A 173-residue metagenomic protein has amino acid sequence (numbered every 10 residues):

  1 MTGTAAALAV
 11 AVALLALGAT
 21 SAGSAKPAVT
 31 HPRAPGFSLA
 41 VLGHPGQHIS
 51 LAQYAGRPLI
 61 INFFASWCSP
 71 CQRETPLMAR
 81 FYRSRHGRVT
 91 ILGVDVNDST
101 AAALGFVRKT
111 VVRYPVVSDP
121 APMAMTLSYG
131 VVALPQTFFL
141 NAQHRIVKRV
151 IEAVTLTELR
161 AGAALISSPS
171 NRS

Functional and structural regions predicted by a protein language model:
M1-A40, R172-S173: N-terminal targeting signals for export/organelle localization
P32-A34, Y54-G56, H86-V89, V111 (+1 more regions): Extracytoplasmic
F37, I49, F63-F64, F106 (+2 more regions): Conserved hydrophobic/aromatic "anchor" residues that stabilize well-ordered secondary structure elements
F37-P58: A short beta-strand-turn-helix
R57-L59, F64-W67, A133: Short pre-active-site segment immediately N-terminal to redox-active cysteine/selenocysteine motifs in thiol-based
I60-I61, I91, T137: Hydrophobic beta-strand anchors of alpha/beta hydrolase catalytic cores
Q72-T110, S118-L127: Structural microenvironment flanking redox-active thiols in thiol-disulfide oxidoreductases
G105-R113, P120-S173: Thiol/disulfide oxidoreductase modules built on the thioredoxin-like
